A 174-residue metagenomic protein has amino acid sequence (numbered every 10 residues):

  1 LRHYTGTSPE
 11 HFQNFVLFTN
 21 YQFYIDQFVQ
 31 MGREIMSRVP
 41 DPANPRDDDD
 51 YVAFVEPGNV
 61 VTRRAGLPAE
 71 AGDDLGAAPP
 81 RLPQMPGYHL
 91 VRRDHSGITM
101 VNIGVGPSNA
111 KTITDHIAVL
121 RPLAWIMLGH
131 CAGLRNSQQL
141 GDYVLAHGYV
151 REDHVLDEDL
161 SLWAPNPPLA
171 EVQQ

Functional and structural regions predicted by a protein language model:
L1-A124, A132-Q174: Accessory terminal and edge-of-domain segments that mediate assembly/interaction and cofactor placement around
